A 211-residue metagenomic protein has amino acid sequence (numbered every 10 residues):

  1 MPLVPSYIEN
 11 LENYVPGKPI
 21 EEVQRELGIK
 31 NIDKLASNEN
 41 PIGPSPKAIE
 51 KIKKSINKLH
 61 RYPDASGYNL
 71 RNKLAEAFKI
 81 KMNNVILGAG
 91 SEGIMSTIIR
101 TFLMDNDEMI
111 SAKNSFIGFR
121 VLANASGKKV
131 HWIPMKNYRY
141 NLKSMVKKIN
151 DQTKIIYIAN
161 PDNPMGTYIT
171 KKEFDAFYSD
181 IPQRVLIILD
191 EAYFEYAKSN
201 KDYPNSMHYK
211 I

Functional and structural regions predicted by a protein language model:
M1-R61: N-terminal "arm"/small-domain region of PLP-dependent enzymes with the aminotransferase-like
N31, K81-V85, D105-E108, Q152 (+2 more regions): Short acidic capping loops at alpha-helix termini that bridge into adjacent secondary structure
K34-A36, W132-I133, I155-P161, I187-E191: Short beta-strands and strand-loop turn motifs
N38-P41, S91-E92, F116, N160-P164 (+1 more regions): Short glycine-rich anion-binding loops that position phosphate/pyrophosphate groups of nucleotides and phosphorylated
H60-E108: Phosphate-binding glycine-rich loop
T101-I158, S179: PLP-dependent aminotransferase-like
L142-D151, P164-I187, E191-I211: Active-site pre-lysine segment of PLP-dependent enzymes
